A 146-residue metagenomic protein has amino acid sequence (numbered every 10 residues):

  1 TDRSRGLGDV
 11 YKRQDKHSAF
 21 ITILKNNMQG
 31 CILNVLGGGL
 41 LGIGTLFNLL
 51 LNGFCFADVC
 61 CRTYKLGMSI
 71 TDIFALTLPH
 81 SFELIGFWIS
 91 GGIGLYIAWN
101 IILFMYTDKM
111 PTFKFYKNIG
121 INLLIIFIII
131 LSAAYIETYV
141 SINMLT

Functional and structural regions predicted by a protein language model:
T1-Y11: Single conserved hydrophobic/aromatic residue that forms the stacking wall/gate of nucleotide- or nucleobase-binding
D9-K16, L50-N52: Short juxtamembrane and helix-loop transition motifs at transmembrane-helix boundaries in membrane proteins
K12-G37: Interfacial helix-start motif at the membrane-water boundary
C31-L36, V59-C60, I73, L123 (+2 more regions): Alpha-helical transmembrane segments of multipass membrane proteins
G37-R62, L84: Transmembrane alpha-helix/helix-exit interface in multi-pass inner-membrane proteins
Y64-H80, A134-T146: Interfacial helix-loop-helix junctions of multi-pass membrane proteins
A75-W99: Alpha-helical transmembrane segments of helical membrane proteins, especially in multi-pass transport, channel
I93-T146: Terminal transmembrane helical module of multi-pass membrane proteins
